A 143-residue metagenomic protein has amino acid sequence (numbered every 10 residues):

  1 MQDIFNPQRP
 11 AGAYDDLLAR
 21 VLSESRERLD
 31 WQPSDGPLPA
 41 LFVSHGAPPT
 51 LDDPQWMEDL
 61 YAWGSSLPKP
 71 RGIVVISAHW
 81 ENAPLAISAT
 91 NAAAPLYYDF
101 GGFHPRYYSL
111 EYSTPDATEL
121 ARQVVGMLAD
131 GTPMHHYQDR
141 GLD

Functional and structural regions predicted by a protein language model:
M1: Iron-sulfur (Fe-S) cluster-binding modules
I4-G131, H135: A short aromatic-anchored loop/beta-hairpin motif
P133-D143: Conserved ATP-utilizing enzyme core subdomain
